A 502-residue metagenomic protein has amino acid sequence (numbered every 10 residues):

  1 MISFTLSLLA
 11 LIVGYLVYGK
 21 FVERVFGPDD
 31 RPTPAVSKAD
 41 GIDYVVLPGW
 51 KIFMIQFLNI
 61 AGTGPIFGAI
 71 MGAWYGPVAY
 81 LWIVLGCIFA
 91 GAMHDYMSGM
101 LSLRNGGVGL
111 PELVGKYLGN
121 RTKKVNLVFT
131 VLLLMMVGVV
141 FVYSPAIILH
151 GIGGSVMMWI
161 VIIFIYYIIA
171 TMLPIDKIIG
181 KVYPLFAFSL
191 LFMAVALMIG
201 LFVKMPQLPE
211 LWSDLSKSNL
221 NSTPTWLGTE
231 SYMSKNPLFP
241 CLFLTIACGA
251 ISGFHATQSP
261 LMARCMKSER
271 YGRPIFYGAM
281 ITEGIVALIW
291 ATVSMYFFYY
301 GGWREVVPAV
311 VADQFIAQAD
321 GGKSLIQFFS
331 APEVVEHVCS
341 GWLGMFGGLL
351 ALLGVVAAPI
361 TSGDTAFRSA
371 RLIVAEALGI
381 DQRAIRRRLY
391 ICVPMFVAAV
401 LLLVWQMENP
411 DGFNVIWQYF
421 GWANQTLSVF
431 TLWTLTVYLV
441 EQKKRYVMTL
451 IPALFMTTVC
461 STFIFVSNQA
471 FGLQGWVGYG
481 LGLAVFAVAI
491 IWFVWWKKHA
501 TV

Functional and structural regions predicted by a protein language model:
M1-G19, G72-S102, P111, G348 (+1 more regions): Extracellular loop-to-transmembrane helix junctions
S7-V17, T130, L134-G138, A170 (+3 more regions): Selective recognition of specific alpha-helical transmembrane segments in multi-pass small-molecule
A10-I66, Y271: Membrane-interface "cap" regions at the ends of multi-pass membrane proteins
A10-L11, Y15, A90-G106, L110-L173 (+3 more regions): Helix-loop-helix module between adjacent transmembrane segments
L47-G64, G200-P206, S218-V293, F297 (+1 more regions): Hydrophobic, membrane-embedded alpha-helices of multi-pass small-molecule transporters
N120-L127, V131-L132, M158-V161, G278-A287 (+7 more regions): Loop-to-transmembrane helix boundary motifs in multi-pass membrane proteins
G138-V142, A146-V161, A170-T171, L190-T229 (+2 more regions): Hydrophobic alpha-helical segments and their helix-loop junctions in multi-pass secondary transporters
F202-K217, G278-H337, M407-D411: Extracellular/periplasmic helix-exit of transmembrane alpha-helices
